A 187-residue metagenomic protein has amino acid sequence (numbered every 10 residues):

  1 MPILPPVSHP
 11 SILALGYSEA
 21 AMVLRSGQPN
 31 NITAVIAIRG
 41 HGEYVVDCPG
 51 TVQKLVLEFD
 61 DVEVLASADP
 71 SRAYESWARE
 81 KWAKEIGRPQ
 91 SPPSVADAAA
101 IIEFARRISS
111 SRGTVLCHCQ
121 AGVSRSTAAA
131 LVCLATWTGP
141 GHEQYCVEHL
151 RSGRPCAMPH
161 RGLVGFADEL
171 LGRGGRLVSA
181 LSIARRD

Functional and structural regions predicted by a protein language model:
M1-F59, E63: Glycine-rich, flexible N-terminal cofactor/catalytic loop recognition
Y44-V46, L65, S124-A128: Short catalytic/ligand-binding loop motif for oxyanion handling, primarily in non-cytosolic enzymes, centered on
Q53-L116: Helix-loop module immediately N-terminal to the HCX5R catalytic loop in PTP-like cysteine phosphatase domains
Q90, S94, C119, V123 (+2 more regions): Aromatic-acidic/polar surface patches that form glycan- and anion
D97-F104, A129-C133, F166: Generic beta-strand or strand-like secondary-structure segments
R106-T114, A135-D187: PTP/DSP superfamily signal
T114-L131: A phosphate-binding catalytic loop at a beta-strand-loop-alpha-helix junction that coordinates phosphoryl groups
